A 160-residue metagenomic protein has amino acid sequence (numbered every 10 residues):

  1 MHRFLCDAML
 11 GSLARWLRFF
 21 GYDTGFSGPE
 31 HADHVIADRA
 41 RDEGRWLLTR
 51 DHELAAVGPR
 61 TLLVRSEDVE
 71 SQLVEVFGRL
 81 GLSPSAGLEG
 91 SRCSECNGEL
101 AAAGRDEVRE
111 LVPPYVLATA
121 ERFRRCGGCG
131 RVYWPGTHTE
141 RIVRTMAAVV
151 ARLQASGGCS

Functional and structural regions predicted by a protein language model:
M1-L88: Long, charged N-terminal interaction/targeting segments
M1-Y22, T119-R122, P135-A155, S160: Extended interfacial segments that mediate partner engagement and assembly in macromolecular machines
V57-P59, R105, H138: Short glycine-/acidic-enriched loop or helix-start segments at secondary-structure transitions that form or flank
A86-G90, T119-R122: Short metal-coordination and nucleic-acid-contact micro-motifs, chiefly zinc-binding Cys/His arrays
S91-C93, A103-R105: Short, glycine-/small-residue-rich phosphate/pyrophosphate-handling segment
C93-C96, C126-C129: Short cysteine-rich clusters marking metal-coordination/redox-active sites
G98-A102, W134: Short functional micro-motifs and their immediate structural scaffolds
E110-F123: Short linker/helix segments within small regulatory modules
